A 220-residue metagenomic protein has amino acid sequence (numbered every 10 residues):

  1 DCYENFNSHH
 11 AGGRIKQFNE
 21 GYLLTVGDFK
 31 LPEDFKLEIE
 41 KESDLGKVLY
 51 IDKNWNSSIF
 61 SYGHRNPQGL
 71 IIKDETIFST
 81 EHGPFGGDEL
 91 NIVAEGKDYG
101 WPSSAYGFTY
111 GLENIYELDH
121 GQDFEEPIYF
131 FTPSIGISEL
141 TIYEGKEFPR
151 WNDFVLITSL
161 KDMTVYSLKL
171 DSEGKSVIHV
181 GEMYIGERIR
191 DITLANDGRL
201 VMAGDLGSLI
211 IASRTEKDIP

Functional and structural regions predicted by a protein language model:
D1, E182-I185: Short loop/turn motifs that cap or connect beta-strands within the blades of beta-propeller-type repeat domains
D1-Q17: Asp-box/WD-like beta-propeller blade repeats and closely related beta-sheet repeat scaffolds
G12, G21-H179, A195, L209-P220: Beta-propeller domain segments
P133-I137, Y184-R190: Short coil-to-beta transitions that initiate beta-strands within beta-rich domains
R188, D205-S208: Short, hydrophobic-biased amphipathic alpha-helical segments
R199-G204: Short, exposed beta-strand-loop hairpins at the edges of beta-sheets in extracellular/periplasmic proteins
